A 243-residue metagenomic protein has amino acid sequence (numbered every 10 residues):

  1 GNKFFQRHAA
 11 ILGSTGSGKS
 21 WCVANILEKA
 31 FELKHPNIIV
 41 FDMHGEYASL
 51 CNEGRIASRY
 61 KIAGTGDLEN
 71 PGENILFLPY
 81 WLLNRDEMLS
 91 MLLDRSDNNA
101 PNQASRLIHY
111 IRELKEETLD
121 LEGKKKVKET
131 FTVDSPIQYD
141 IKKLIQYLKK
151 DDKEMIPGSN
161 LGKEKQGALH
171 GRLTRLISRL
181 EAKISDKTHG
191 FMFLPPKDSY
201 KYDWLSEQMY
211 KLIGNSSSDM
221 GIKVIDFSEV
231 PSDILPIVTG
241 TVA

Functional and structural regions predicted by a protein language model:
G1-G64: Glycine-rich phosphate-binding loop of nucleotide-binding enzymes
V23-I26, A63-D67, D86-E87, N102-S105: Glycine-rich loops and low-complexity Gly/Arg-rich segments that provide flexible linkers or classic glycine-based
A48-L50, R55, F77-A243: P-loop NTPase motor domains
T65-L82: A short, charged helix-loop
